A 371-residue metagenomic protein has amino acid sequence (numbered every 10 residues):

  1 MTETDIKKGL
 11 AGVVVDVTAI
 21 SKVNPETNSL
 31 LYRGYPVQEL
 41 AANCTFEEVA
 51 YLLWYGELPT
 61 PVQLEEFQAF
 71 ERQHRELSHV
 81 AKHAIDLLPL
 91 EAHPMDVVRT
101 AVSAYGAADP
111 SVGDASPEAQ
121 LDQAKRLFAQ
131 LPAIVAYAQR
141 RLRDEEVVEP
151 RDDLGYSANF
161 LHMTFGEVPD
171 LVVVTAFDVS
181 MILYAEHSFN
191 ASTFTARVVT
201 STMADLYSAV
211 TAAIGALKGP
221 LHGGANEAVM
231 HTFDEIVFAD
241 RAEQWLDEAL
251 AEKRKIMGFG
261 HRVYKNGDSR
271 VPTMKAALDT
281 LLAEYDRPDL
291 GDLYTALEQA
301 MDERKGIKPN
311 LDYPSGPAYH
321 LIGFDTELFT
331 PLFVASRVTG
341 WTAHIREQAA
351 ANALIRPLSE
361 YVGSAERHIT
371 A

Functional and structural regions predicted by a protein language model:
M1-A371: Non-transmembrane, aqueous-exposed alpha-helical and coiled segments at domain scale
